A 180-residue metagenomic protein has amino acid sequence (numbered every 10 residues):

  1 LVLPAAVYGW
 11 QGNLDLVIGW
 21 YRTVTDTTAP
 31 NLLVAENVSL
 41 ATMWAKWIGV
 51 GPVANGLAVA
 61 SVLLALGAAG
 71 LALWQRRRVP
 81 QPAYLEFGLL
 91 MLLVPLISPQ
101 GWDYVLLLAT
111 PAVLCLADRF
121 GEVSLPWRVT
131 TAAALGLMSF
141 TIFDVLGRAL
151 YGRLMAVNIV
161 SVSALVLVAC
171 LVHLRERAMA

Functional and structural regions predicted by a protein language model:
L1-L106, R177-A180: Primarily membrane-embedded glycan-assembly and transfer machineries that use lipid-linked glycans
V7, W102, L114, Y151-G152: A generic alpha-helix propensity feature with a strong bias for hydrophobic helices
V17-Y21, P111-A112, R153-N158: Short alpha-helical linear motifs
T23-D26, M43-A54, T110-R119, T131-V145: Juxtamembrane/interfacial segments around transmembrane helices
W102-A117, N158: Hydrophobic/aromatic-rich transmembrane helices and adjacent perimembrane loops
C115-A180: Aromatic-enriched
